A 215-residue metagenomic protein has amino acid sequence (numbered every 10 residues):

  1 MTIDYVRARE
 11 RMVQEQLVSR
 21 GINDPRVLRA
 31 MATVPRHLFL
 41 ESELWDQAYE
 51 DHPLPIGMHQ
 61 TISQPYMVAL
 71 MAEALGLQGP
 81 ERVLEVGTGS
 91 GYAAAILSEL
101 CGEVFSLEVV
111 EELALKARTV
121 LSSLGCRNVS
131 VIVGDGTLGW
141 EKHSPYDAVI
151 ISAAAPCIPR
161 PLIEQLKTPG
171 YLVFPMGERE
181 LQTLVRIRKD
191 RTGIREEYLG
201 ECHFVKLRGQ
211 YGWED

Functional and structural regions predicted by a protein language model:
M1-L84, Y92-A93, L100, L113-R127 (+1 more regions): Class I SAM-dependent transferase core
G76-R195: Conserved nucleotide-cofactor-binding alpha/beta core module
